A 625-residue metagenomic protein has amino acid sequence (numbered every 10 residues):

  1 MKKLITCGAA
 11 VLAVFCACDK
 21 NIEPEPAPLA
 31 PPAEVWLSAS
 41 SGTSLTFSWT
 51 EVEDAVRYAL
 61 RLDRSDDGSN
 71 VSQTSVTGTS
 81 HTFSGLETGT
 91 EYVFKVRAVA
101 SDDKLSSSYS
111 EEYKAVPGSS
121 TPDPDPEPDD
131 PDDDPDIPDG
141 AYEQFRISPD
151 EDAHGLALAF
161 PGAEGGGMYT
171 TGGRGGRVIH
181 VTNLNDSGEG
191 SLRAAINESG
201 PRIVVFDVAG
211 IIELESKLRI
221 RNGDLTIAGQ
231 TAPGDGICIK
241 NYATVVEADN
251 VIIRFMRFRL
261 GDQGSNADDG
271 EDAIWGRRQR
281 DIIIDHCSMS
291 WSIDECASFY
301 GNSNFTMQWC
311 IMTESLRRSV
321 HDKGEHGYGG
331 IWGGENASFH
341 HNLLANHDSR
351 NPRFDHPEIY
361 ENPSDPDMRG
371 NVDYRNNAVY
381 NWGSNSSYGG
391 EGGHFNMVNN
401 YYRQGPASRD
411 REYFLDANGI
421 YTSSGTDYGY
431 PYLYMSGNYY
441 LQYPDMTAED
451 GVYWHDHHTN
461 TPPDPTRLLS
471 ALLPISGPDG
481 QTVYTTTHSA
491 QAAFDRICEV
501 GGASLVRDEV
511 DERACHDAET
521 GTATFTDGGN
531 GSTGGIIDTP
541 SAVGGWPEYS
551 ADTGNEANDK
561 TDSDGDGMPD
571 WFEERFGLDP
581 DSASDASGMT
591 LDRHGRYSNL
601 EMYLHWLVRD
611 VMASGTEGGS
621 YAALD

Functional and structural regions predicted by a protein language model:
K20-D54, T88, L105-P122: Pro/Thr/Ser/Gly-rich low-complexity, intrinsically disordered linker/stalk tracts
G42-T43, R193-G200, I211-A228, G236-R254 (+2 more regions): Extracellular beta-strand-rich solenoid/capping regions of secreted or surface-exposed proteins that bind or remodel
V52-Q73: Extracellular low-complexity, O-glycosylation-prone stalks/linkers
F83-D102: Beta-strand-rich modules
L158-V204: Acidic Gly/Asp/Thr-rich repetitive segments characteristic of extracellular carbohydrate-active and adhesion proteins
D224, G229, D249-L260, R278-W291 (+4 more regions): Right-handed parallel beta-helix
R353, E358, M368-G544: Extracellular beta-rich repeat passengers
G544-D625: Extracellular calcium-associated, cysteine-rich motifs in secreted modular proteins
